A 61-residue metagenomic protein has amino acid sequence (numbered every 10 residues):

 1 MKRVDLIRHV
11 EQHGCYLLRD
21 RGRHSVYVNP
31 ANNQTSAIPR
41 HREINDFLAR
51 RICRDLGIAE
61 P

Functional and structural regions predicted by a protein language model:
M1-D20, V28-P61: Basic nucleic-acid-binding interfaces
